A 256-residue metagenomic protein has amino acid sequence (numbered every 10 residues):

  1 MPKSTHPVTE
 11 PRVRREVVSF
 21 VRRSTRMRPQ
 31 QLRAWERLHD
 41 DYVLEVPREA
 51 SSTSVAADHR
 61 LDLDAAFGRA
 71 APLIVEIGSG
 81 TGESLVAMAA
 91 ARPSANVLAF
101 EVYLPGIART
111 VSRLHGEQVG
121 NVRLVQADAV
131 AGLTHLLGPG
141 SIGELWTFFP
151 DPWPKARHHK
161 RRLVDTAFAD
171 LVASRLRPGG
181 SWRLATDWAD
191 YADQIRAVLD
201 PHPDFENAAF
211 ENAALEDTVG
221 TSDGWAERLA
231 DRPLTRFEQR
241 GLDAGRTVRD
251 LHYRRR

Functional and structural regions predicted by a protein language model:
M1-V75, E83-A90: S-adenosyl-L-methionine
I77, F100: Conserved beta-strand/loop positions that form the S-adenosyl-L-methionine
G80: Conserved glycine-rich SAM-binding loop
Y103: Conserved SAM/SAH-binding beta-strand->alpha-helix loop
V111-G140: S-adenosyl-L-methionine
V164-P178: A short glycine-rich, Lys/Arg-flanked "PGG" loop and its adjoining helix->strand segment in the class I
P178-T186: Conserved beta-strand signature within the Rossmann-like core of class I S-adenosyl-L-methionine
A197, P201-R256: Class I S-adenosyl-L-methionine
